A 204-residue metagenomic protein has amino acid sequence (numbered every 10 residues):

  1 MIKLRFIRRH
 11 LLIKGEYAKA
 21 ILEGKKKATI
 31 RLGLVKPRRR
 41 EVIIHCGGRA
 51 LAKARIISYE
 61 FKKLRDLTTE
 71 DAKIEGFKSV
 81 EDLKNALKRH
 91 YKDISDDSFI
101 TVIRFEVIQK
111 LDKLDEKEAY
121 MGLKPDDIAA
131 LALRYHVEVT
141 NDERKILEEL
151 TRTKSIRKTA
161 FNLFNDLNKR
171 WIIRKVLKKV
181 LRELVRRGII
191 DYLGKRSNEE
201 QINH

Functional and structural regions predicted by a protein language model:
M1-A52, F61-H204: Mixed-charge, low-complexity intrinsically disordered regions
